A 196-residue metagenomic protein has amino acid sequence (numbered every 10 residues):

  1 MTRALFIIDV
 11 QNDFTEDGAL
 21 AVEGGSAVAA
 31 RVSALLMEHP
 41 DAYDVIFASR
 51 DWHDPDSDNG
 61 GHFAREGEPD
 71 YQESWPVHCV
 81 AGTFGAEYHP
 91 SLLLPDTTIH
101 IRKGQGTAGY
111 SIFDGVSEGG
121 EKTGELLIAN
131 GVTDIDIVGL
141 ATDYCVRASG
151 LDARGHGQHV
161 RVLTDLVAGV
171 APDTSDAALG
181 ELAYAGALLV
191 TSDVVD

Functional and structural regions predicted by a protein language model:
M1-L5: Extreme N-terminal starter segment of soluble prokaryotic enzymes
I8, R50, T164: Active-site flanking residues adjacent to catalytic metal/cofactor-binding acidic residues
N12, D54, A168: Short, glycine/acidic-enriched loop or turn micro-motifs at the edges of active sites
G18-G25, D114-V116: Short glycine-enriched, charge-decorated loop/helix-capping segments at active-site entrances that position
A30-D134: Active-site alpha/beta core segments
L35-L36, Y144-G155: Histidine-anchored nucleotide/phosphate-binding helix
P76, P90-I99, P172-D196: Structural recognition of alpha->loop->beta junctions
D136-G139, Q158-P172: A short glycine-rich beta-strand->turn/loop micro-motif centered on a GG-aromatic cluster
